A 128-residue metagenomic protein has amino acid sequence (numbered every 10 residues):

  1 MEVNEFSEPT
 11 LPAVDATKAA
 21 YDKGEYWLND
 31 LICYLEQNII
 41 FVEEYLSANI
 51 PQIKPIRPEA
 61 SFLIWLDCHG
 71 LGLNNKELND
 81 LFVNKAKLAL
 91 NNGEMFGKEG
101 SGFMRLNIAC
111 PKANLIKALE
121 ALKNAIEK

Functional and structural regions predicted by a protein language model:
M1-K128: PLP-dependent class I/II
